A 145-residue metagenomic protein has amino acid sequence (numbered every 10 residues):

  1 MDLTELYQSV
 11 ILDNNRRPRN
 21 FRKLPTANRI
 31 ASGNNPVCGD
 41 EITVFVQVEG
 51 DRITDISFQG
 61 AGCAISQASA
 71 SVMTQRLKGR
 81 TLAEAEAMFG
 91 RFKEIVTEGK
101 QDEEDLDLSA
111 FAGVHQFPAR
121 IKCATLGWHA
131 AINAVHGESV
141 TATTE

Functional and structural regions predicted by a protein language model:
M1-P25, R80-E145: C-terminal binding/interaction regions
R17, F21-D55, Q59: Structured beta-strand/loop patches that form or line metal/cofactor-binding pockets in enzymes
C38, I65, Q116-R120: Secondary-structure capping and boundary motifs in well-ordered enzyme cores
G60-Q67: Short, thiol/selenol-centered motifs that function as redox-active sites or metal-ligating centers
Q67-A68, A87: Alpha-helical macromolecular-interaction surfaces
S69-T81: Alpha-helical support elements that line or immediately flank enzyme active sites and cofactor-binding pockets
